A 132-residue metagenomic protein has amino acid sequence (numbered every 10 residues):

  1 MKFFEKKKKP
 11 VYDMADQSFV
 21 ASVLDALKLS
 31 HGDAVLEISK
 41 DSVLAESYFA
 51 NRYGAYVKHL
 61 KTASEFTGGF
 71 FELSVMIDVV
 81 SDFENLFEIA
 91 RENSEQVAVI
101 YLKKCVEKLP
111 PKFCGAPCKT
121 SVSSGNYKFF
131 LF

Functional and structural regions predicted by a protein language model:
D13-D33: Conserved alpha-helix/loop element of class I SAM-dependent methyltransferases that forms part of the SAM/SAH-binding
M14, I38-V43: Class I SAM-dependent methyltransferase "Motif I" SAM/SAH-binding loop
S18, G54-F66: A short, well-structured beta->alpha microelement
S42-Y53: Conserved SAM-binding loop of SAM-dependent methyltransferases across substrates and taxa, primarily the Class I
S64-S74: A short acidic, Gly/Pro-enriched loop at the edge of an enzyme's catalytic core that lines a small-molecule cofactor
E72-E84, K103: A short SAM/SAH-binding and catalytic strip from SAM-dependent methyltransferases
E84-A98: A short glycine-rich, Lys/Arg-flanked "PGG" loop and its adjoining helix->strand segment in the class I
V97-L131: C-terminal substrate-binding/active-site "lid" region of AdoMet-derived donor-dependent transferases
